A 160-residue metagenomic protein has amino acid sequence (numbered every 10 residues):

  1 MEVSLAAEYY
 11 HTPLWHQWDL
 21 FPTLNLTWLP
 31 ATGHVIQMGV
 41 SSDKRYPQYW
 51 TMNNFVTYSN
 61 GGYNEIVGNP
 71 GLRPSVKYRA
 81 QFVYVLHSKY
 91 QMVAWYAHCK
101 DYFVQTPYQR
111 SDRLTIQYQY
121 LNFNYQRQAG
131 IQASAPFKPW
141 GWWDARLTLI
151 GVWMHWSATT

Functional and structural regions predicted by a protein language model:
M1-L29, D144-W153: Surface-exposed extracellular loop regions of Gram-negative outer-membrane beta-barrel proteins
M1-V3, G33-I36, S88-M92, G141-L147: Repeated loop/turn-to-beta-strand initiation elements of outer-membrane beta-barrel proteins
E2-Y9, Q17, N54-I66, P70 (+2 more regions): Flexible, solvent-exposed coil segments and beta strand-coil junctions, predominantly the extracellular/periplasmic
L5-P13, V40-Y46, S88, Y96-K100 (+1 more regions): Transmembrane beta-strands of outer-membrane beta-barrel pores
P22-L29, H34, D112-Y118: Long amphipathic alpha-helical scaffold regions
L24, M38, F82: Short, structured motif recognition centered on aromatic/hydrophobic residues
K44-A94, H98, I116-G130, S134-K138: Outer-membrane beta-barrel signature, preferentially recognizing the C-terminal barrel domain of Gram-negative
N122-T160: Gram-negative outer-membrane beta-barrel transporters
